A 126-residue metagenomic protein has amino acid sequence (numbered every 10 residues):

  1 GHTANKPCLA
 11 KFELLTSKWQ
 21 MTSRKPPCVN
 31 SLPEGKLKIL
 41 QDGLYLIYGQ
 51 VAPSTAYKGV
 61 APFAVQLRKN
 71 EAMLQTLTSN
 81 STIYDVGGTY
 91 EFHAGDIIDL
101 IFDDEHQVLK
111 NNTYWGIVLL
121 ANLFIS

Functional and structural regions predicted by a protein language model:
G1-L46, Q50-G59, N111-S126: Terminal (often C-terminal
L46-Y48, G95, Q107: Internal, well-ordered interaction modules that form the hydrophobic cores of assembly/scaffold domains in eukaryotic
Y57-M73: Short, surface-exposed beta-strand/strand-loop-strand elements in extracellular ectodomains
A64-V65, T82, W115-I117: Short amphipathic alpha-helical segments embedded in low-complexity Lys/Glu-rich regions
T76-Y84: A beta-strand/beta-hairpin structural motif
Y84-E91: Exposed aromatic-hydrophobic patches
E91-D103: Noncatalytic modules at the cell exterior or secretory-pathway interfaces, chiefly beta-strand-rich lectin/adhesion
D104-N111: Short acidic/polar inter-strand loop motif in beta-rich domains
